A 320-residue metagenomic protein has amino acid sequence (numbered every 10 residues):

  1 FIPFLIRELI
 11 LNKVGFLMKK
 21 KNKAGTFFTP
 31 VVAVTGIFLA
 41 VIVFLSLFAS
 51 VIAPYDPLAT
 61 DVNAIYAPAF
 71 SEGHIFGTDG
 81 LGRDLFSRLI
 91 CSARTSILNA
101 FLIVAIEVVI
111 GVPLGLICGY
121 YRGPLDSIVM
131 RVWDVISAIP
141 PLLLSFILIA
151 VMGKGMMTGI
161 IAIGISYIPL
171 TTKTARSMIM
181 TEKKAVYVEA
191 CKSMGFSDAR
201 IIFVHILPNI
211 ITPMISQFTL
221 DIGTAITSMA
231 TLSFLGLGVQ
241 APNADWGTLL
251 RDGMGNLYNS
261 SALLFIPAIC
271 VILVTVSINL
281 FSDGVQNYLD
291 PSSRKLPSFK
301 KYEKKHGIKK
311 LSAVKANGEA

Functional and structural regions predicted by a protein language model:
I6-Y55, V132, N317-E319: N-terminal signal-anchor/first transmembrane alpha helix
L45-G80, L237-N243: Hydrophobic alpha-helical transmembrane segments of membrane transport/permease proteins and related membrane-embedded
I75, D79, L85, I110-G111 (+2 more regions): Generic hydrophobic transmembrane alpha-helix motif, especially the helices
T78-R83, Y120-Y121, A190-R200, V204-N209 (+1 more regions): Short helix-to-coil transition segments within interhelical loops that connect adjacent transmembrane helices
L85-Y120, V274: Transmembrane alpha-helix signature in integral membrane proteins
R94-I110, S145, A199-T231: Transmembrane alpha-helices
I149-V151, S177-I179, L220, T227-C270: Glycine-rich helix-loop "coupling/hinge" segments at transmembrane-helix boundaries in multipass transporters
S166, T212, S216-L220, S261-A320: C-terminal transmembrane helix and the adjacent membrane-cytosol boundary/short C-terminal tail of inner/organellar
